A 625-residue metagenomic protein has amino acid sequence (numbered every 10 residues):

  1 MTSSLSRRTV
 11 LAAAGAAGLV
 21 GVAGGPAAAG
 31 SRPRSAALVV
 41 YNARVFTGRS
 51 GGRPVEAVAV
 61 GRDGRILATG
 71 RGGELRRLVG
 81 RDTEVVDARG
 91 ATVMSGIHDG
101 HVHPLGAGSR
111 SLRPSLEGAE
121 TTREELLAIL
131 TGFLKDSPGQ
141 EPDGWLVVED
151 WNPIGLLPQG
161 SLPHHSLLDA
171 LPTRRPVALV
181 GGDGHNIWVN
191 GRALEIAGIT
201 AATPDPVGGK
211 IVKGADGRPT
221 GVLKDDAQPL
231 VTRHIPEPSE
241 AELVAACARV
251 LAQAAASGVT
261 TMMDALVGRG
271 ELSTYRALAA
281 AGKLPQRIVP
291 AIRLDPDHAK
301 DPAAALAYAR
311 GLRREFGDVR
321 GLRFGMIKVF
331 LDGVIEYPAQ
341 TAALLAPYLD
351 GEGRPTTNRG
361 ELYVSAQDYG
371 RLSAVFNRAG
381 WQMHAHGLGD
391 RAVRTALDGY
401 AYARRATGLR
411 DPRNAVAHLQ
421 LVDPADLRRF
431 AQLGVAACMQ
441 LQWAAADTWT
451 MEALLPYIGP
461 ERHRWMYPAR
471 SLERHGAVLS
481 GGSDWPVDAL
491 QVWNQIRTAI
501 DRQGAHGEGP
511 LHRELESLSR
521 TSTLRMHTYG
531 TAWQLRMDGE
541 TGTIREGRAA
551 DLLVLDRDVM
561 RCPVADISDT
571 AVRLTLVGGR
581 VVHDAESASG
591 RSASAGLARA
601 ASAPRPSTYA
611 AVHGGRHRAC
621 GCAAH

Functional and structural regions predicted by a protein language model:
M1-A17: N-terminal secretory signal peptides and thylakoid transit peptides that target proteins across membranes
A13, G18-L19, A29-Y41, F46 (+10 more regions): Divalent metal-binding segments
H98-G100, A417-H418, S480-S483: Active-site neighborhood of phospho(di)ester-bond hydrolases with catalytic His/Asp-centered motifs
A279, R313-D318, A431: Acidic (Asp/Glu)-rich catalytic clusters
A374-H384, R391-N414, P424-R428, M439-M560 (+3 more regions): His/Asp/Glu-enriched, well-ordered alpha-helical/loop segment that forms or immediately abuts the divalent-metal
L419-D423: Active-site glycine- and acidic-residue-rich loops that bind and position anionic ligands or nucleotide-like cofactors
A585-H625: Extracellular/periplasmic ectodomains of large secreted or surface enzymes and adhesion receptors
